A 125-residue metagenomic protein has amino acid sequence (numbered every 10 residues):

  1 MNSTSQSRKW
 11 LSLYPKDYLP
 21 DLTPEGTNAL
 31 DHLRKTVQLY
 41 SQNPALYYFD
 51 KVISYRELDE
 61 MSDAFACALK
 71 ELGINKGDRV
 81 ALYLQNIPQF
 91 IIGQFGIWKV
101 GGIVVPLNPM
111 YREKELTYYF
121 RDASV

Functional and structural regions predicted by a protein language model:
N2-R8, L22-P44, E60, A64: A short N-terminal helical cap/helix-turn-helix that marks the beginning of AMP-binding/adenylate-forming
W10-D21: Short, contiguous pre-domain boundary segments
T23-E25, Q42-I87, I91-F95, R112-T117: Conserved AMP-binding/adenylate-forming core of the ANL superfamily
W98: Anion (oxyanion) recognition and catalysis
G101: Structured binding elements
P109-V125: Conserved ATP-dependent adenylate/AMP-binding module captured primarily in the ANL superfamily
